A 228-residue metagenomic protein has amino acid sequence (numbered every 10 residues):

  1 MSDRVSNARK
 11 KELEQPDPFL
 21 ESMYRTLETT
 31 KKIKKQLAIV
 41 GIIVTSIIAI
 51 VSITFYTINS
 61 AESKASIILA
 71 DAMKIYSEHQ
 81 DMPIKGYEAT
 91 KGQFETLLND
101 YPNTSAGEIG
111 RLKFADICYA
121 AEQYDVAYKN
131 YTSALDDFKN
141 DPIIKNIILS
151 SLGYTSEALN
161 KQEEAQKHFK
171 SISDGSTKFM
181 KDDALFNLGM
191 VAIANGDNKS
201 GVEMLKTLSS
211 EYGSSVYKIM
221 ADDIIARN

Functional and structural regions predicted by a protein language model:
S2-I43: N-terminal positive-inside, membrane-proximal cytosolic segments immediately preceding the first
L98-G107, A121, D136-K145, D174-K181 (+1 more regions): Short solvent-exposed coil/turn linkers within tandem alpha-helical repeat scaffolds
